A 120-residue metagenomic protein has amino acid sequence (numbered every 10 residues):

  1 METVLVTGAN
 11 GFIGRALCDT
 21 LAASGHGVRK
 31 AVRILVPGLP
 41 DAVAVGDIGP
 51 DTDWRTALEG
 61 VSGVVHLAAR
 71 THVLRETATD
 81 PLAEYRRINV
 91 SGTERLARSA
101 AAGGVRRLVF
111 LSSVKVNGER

Functional and structural regions predicted by a protein language model:
E2-S24: N-terminal Rossmann NAD(P)H-binding glycine-rich loop of SDR-like oxidoreductase domains
T3, G27-V28, R106-R107: Residues at the starts of beta-strands that form the adenosine-phosphate
T7, A31, V64-R70, L108-V114: SDR active-site strand-loop-helix element
S24, G103-G104: Helix C-cap/helix->beta junction micro-motif
G25, P40-D41, V61: Short, well-ordered alpha-helix to beta-strand connector turns
H26-I34: Conserved glycine-rich Rossmann-like NAD(P)H-binding loop of the short-chain dehydrogenase/reductase
P37, G46-S91, R95, S99 (+2 more regions): NAD(P)H-binding glycine-rich loop region in Rossmannoid oxidoreductase-like domains and their noncatalytic homologs
